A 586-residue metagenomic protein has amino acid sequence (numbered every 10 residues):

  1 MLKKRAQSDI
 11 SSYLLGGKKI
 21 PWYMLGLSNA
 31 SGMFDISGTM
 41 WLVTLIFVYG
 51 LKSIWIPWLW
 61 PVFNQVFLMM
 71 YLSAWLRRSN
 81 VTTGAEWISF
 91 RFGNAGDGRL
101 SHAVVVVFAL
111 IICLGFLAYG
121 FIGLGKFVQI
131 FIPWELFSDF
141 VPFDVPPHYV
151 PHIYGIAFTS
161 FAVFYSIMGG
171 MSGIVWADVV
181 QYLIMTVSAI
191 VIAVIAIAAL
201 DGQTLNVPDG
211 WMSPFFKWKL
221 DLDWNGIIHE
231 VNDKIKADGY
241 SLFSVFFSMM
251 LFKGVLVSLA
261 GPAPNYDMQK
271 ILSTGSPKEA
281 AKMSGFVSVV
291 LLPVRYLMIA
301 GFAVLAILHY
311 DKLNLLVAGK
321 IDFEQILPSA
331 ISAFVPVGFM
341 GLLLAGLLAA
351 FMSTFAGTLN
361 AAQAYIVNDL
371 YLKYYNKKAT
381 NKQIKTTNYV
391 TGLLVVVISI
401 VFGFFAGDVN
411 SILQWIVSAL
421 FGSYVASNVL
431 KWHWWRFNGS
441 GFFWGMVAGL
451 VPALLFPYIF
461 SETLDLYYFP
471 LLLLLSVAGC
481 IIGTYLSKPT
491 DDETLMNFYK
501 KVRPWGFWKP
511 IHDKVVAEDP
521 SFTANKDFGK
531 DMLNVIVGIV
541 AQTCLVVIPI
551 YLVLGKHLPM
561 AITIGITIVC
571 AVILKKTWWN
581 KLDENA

Functional and structural regions predicted by a protein language model:
M1-A586: Membrane-embedded helix-loop-helix hairpins and adjacent transmembrane boundary segments in multi-pass transporters
